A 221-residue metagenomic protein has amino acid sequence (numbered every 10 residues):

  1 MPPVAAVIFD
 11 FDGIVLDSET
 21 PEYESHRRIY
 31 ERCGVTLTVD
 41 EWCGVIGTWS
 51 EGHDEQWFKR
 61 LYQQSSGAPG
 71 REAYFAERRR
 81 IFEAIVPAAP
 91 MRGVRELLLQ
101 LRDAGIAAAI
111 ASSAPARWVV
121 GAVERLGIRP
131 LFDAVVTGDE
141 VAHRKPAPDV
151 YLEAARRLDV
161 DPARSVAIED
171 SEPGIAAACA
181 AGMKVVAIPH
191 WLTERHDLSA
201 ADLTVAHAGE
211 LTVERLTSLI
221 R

Functional and structural regions predicted by a protein language model:
M1-A5, L99-R102, P115-R221: Asp-based, Mg2+/Mn2+-dependent phosphohydrolase catalytic module
P2-A104, R117: N-terminal helical cap/lid subdomain that shapes the substrate entry/recognition surface in HAD-like hydrolases
